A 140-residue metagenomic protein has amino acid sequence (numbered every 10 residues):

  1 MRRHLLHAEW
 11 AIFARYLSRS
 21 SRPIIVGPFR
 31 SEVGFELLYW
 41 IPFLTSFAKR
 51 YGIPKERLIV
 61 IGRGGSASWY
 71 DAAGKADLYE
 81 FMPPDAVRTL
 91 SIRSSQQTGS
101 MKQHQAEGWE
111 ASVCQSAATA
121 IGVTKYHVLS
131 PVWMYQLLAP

Functional and structural regions predicted by a protein language model:
M1-P140: Catalytic machinery of carbohydrate-active enzymes, primarily nucleotide-sugar-dependent glycosyltransferases
